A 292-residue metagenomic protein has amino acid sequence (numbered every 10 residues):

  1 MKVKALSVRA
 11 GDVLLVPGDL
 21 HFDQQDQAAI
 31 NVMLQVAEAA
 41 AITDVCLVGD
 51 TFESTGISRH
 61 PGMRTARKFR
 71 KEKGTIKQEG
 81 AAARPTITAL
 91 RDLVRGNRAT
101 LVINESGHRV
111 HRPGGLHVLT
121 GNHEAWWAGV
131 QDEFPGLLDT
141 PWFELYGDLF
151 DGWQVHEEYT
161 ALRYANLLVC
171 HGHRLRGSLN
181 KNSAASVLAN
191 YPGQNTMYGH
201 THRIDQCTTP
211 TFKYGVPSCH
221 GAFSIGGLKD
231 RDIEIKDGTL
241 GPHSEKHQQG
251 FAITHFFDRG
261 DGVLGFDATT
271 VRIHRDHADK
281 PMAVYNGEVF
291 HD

Functional and structural regions predicted by a protein language model:
M1-T88, E288: N-terminal active-site segment of His-dependent metallophosphoesterases
K4-V8, E158-A165, T208-P210: Short acidic-hydrophobic surface loop/beta-edge motif
V16, V45-V48, L101-V102, G115-T120 (+5 more regions): A structural signal for short, well-ordered beta-strand segments and their strand-loop junctions that often border
G18-H21, G49-E53, N122-E124, G172-R174 (+2 more regions): Active-site metal-binding loops of divalent metal-dependent hydrolases
D26-Q27, T55-R59, W127-D132, L179-K181 (+1 more regions): A short acidic (Asp/Glu
I57-H156: Active-site neighborhood of divalent metal-dependent phosphoester bond hydrolases
N166-T269: Conserved beta-sheet core of the metallophosphoesterase superfamily
K229, T270-M282: Short, solvent-exposed aromatic-acidic interface loops
